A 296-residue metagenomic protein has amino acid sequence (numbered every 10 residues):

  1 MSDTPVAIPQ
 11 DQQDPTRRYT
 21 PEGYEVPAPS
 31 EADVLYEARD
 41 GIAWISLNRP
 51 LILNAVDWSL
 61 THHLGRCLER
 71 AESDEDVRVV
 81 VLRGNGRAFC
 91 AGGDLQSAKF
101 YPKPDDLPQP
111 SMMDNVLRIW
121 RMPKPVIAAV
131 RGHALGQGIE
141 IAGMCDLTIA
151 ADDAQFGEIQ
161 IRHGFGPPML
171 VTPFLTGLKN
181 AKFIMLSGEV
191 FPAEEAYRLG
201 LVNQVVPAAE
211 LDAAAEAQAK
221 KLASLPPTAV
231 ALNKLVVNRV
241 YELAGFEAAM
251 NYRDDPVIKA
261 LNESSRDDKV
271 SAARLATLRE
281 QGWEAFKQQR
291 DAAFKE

Functional and structural regions predicted by a protein language model:
M1-D40, P192-A193, A213, K220 (+1 more regions): C-terminal alpha-helix plus adjacent terminal tail
S2-N85: Conserved CoA-thioester-binding segment of acyl-CoA-metabolizing enzymes
P21, G84-R118, A134, L278-G282: Glycine- (often His-adjacent) and acidic-residue-rich active-site loop that binds/positions the CoA thioester
I45, R49, H63-L64, L82 (+5 more regions): Terminal peptide-recognition signature
N48, N54, G86, G92 (+3 more regions): Conserved phosphate-binding and hydrolysis motifs of nucleotide-dependent enzymes
L60-H63, S111, L211, R253: Hydrophobic alpha-helical membrane-association signature
L117-V230: Crotonase-fold acyl-CoA enzyme core
